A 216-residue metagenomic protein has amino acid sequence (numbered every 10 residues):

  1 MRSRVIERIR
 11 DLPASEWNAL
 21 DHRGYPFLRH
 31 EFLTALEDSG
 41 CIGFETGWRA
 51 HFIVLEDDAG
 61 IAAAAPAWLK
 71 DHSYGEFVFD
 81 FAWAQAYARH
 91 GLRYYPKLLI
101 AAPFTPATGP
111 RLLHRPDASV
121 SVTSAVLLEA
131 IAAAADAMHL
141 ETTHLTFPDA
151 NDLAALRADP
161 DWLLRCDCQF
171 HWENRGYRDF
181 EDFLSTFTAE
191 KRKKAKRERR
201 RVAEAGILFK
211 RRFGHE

Functional and structural regions predicted by a protein language model:
M1-E216: N-acyltransferase acceptor-side catalytic subdomain
